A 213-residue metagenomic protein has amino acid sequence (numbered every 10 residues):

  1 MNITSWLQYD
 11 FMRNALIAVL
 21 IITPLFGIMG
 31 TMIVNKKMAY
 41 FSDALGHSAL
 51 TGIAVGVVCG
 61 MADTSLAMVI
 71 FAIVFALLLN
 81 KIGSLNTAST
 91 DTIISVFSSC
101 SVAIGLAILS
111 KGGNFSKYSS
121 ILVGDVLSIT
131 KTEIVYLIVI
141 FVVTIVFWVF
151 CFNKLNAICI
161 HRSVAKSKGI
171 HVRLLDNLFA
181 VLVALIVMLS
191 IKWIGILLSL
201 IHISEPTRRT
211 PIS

Functional and structural regions predicted by a protein language model:
N2-S5, D10-N14, I70, N86 (+2 more regions): Transmembrane helix-bundle core of multi-pass membrane transporters and related energy-transducing complexes
S5-R13, V55-T64, K131, W193: Helix-coil boundary and interhelical linker segments in multi-pass alpha-helical membrane proteins
M12-T23, A62-A72, L189-I201: Structural signature of hydrophobic alpha-helical transmembrane segments
L20, P24-I28, I70-L78, I104 (+3 more regions): Generic alpha-helical transmembrane segments of integral inner-membrane proteins, especially permease/transport modules
T31-N114: Short loop segments and helix-boundary regions at transmembrane helix junctions of multi-pass inner-membrane proteins
V146-F179: Membrane-helix/interface signature in polytopic inner-membrane proteins
L174, L178-L198: Transmembrane alpha-helices
I201-H202, R209-S213: Single conserved hydrophobic/aromatic residue that forms the stacking wall/gate of nucleotide- or nucleobase-binding
